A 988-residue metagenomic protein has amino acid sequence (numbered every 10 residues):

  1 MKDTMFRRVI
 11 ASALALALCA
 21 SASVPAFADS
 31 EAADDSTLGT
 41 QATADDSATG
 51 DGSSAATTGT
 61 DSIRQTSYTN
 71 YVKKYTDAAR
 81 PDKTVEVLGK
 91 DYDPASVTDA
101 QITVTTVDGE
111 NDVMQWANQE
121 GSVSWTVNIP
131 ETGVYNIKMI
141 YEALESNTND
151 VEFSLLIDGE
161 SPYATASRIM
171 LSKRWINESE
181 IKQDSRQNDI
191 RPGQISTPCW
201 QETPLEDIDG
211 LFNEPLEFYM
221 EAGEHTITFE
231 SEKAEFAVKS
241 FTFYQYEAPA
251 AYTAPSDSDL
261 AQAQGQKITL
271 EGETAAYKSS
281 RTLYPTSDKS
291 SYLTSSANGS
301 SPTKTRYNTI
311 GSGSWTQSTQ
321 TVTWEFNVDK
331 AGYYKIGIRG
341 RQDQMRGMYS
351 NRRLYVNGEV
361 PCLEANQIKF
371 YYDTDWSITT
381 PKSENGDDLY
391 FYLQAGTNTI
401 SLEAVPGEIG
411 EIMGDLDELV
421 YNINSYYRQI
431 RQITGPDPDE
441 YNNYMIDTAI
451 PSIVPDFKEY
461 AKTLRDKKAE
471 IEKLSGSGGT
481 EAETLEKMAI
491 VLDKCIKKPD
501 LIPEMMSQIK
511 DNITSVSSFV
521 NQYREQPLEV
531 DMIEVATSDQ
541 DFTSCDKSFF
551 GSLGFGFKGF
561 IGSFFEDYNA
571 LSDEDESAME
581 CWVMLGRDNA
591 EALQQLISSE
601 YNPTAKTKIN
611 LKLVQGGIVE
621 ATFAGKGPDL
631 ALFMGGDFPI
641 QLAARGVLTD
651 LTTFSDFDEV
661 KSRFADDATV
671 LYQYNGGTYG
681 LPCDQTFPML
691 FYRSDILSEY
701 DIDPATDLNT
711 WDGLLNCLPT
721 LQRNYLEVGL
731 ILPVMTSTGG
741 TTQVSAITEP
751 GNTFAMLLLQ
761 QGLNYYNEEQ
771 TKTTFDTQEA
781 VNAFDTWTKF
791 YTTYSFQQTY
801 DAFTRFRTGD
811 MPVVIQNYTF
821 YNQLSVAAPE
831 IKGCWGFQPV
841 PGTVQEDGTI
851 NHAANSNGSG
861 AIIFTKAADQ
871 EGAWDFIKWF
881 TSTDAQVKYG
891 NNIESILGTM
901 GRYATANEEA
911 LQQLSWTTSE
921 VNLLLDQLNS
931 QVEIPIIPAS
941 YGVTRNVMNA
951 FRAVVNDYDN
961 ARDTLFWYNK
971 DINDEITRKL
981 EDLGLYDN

Functional and structural regions predicted by a protein language model:
D35-V535, S856: Extracytoplasmic
E131, K330, A828-G901, N929-V932 (+1 more regions): Extracytoplasmic/periplasmic substrate-recognition and gating elements
K558-D575, G636-M689, D712-L715, C834-P841 (+1 more regions): Hinge/lid segment of periplasmic solute-binding proteins
E574-R587, T607-K612, L630, Y679 (+1 more regions): Short, well-ordered beta-strand elements
S599-L671, D695-D703, D810-V813, V826-E830: Extracytoplasmic "Venus flytrap"/periplasmic binding protein-like
Y674-C683, P688, D712-T773, E779-A780 (+1 more regions): Extracytoplasmic/periplasmic solute-binding protein
E769-T799: Glycine-centered hinge/linker elements that transmit conformational signals in sensory and ligand-binding systems
V840-G842, N891-N949, A953, E981-N988: Long, aromatic- and glycine/proline-rich binding clefts that accommodate carbohydrate-like moieties
